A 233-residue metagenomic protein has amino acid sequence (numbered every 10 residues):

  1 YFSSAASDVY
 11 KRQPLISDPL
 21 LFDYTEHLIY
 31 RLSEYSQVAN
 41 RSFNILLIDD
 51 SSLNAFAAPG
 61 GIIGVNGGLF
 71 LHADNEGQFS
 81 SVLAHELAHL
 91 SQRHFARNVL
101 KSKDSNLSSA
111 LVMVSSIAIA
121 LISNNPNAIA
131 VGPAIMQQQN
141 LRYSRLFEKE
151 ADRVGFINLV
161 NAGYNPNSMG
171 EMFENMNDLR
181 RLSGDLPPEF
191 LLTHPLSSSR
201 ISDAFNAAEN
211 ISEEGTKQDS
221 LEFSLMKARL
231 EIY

Functional and structural regions predicted by a protein language model:
Y1-A6, Y10: Single conserved hydrophobic/aromatic residue that forms the stacking wall/gate of nucleotide- or nucleobase-binding
K11, L15-P19, D23, I45 (+3 more regions): Extracytoplasmic and endomembrane cell-envelope/extracellular-matrix remodeling and assembly machinery
P19-S36: Zn2+-dependent metallopeptidase catalytic core
L47-G61: Catalytic zinc-binding patch centered on the HExxH motif and its immediate surroundings that defines zinc-dependent
G64, Q78-E86, A130: Short alpha-helical catalytic segment bearing the HExxH-like zincin motif of zinc-dependent metalloproteases
G67-S81, L146: Short pre-active-site segment immediately N-terminal to the catalytic Zn-binding motif
G77, L87-D104, I122: Catalytic Zn2+-binding segment of zinc metalloproteases
L107-S123, N127-Q139: Membrane-active amphipathic alpha-helices enriched in small hydrophobic residues
